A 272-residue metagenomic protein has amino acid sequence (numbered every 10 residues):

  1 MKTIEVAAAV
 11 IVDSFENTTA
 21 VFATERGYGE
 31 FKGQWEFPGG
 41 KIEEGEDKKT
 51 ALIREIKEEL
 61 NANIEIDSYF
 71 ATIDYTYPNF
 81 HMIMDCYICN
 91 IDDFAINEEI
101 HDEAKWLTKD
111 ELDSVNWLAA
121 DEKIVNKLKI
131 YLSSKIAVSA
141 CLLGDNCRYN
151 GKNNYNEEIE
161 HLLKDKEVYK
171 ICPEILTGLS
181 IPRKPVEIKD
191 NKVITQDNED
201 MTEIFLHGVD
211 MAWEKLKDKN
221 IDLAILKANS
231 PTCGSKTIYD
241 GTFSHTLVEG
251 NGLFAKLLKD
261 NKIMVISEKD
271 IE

Functional and structural regions predicted by a protein language model:
M1-V21: Conserved N-terminal beta-strand and adjoining loop/helix that marks the start of the Nudix/MutT-like hydrolase domain
I11, Y155-Y169, G208-L223: Short amphipathic alpha-helices and their capping/turn segments at secondary-structure boundaries
T18-E59: Conserved Nudix-box catalytic region and its N-terminal flanking loop in Nudix hydrolases and closely related
R26-G27, C141, K227-S230, D270: Short, well-ordered beta-to-alpha junction loops that form the rim of enzyme active sites and present histidine/acidic
Y28, Q34, N154-T195: Short, surface-exposed acidic-centric catalytic microdomains
E30, N97-S134: Nudix hydrolase/Nudix homology domain
N63-I64, T72-A95, K105: Active-site-adjacent beta-strand/loop module that shapes the phosphate/pyrophosphate-binding cleft
K166, L176, K184-K215, T246-E272: Divalent-metal-activated hydrolytic enzyme cores
